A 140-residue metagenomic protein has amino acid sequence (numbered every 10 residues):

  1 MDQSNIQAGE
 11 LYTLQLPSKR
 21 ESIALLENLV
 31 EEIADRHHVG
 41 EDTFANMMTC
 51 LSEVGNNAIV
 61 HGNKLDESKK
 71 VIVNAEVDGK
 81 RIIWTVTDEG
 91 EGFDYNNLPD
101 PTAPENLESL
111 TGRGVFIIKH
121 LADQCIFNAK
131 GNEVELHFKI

Functional and structural regions predicted by a protein language model:
M1-T13, I59-I140: Conserved beta-strand-loop-beta-strand hairpin that lines the nucleotide-binding pocket of ATP/GTP-utilizing enzymes
T13-L25: STAS-typified acidic loop motif
L25, N46, I117: Charged catalytic carboxylate motif
N28-S52, L107-E108: Conserved short strand/loop->alpha-helix "switch" segment adjacent to the catalytic nucleotide/phosphoryl-transfer site
S52, N56, V60: Short alpha-helix lining the ATP-binding pocket of the histidine-kinase-like ATPase
